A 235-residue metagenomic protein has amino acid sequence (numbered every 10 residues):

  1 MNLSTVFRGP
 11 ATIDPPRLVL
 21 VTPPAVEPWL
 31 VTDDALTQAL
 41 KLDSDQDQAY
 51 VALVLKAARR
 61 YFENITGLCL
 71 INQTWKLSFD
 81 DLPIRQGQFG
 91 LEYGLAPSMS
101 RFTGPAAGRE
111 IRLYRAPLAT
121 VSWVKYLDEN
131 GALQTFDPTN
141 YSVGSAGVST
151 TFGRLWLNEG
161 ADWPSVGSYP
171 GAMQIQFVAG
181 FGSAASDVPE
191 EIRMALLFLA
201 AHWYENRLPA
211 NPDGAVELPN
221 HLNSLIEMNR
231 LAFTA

Functional and structural regions predicted by a protein language model:
M1-A235: Divalent metal-cofactor coordination and adjacent catalytic microenvironments
